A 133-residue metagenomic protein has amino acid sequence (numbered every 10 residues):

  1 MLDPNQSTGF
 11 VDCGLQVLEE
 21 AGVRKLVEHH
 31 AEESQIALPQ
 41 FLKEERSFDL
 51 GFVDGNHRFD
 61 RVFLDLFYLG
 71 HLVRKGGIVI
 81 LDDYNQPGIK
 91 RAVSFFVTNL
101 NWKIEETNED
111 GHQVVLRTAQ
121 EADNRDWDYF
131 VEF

Functional and structural regions predicted by a protein language model:
M1-F133: S-adenosylmethionine/decaboxylated-SAM
